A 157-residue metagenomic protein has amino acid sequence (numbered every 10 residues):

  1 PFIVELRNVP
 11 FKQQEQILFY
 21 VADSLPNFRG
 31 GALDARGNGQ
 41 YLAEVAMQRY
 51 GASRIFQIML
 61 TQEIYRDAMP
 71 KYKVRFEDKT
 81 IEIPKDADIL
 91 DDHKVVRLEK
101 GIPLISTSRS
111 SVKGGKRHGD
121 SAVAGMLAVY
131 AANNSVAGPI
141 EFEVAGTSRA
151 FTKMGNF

Functional and structural regions predicted by a protein language model:
P1-L104, K153-F157: Mg2+-dependent endonuclease catalytic cores in nucleic-acid-processing enzymes, primarily RNase H-like
F28, G114, V136-A137: Generic secretory/membrane-interface signal
L33, D91, G119, I140-F142: Intrinsic disorder/low-complexity signal
V45, A122, E143: PAZ/PAZ-like end-binding module
Q48, I89, S110, E141-F142: Flexible domain-boundary/linker segments
I102-G115: Short, solvent-exposed helix-loop connector elements
R117-N133: P-loop NTPase catalytic cores that bind/hydrolyze ATP
V129-F157: Acidic two-metal-ion nuclease catalytic site recognized across multiple nuclease folds, prominently DnaQ/RNase D-T
